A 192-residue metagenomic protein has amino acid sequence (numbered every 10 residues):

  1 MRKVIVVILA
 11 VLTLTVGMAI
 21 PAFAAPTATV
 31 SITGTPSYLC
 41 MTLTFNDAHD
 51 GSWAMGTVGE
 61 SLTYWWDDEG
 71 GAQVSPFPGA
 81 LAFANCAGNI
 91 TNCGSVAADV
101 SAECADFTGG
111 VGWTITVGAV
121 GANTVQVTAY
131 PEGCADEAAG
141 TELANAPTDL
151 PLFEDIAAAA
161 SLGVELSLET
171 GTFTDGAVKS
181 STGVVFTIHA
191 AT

Functional and structural regions predicted by a protein language model:
M1-P26: Sec-dependent, cleavable N-terminal signal peptides
V6-V7, T91-G94, I115-G118, L150-A159: Short, surface-exposed loop and linker segments with low hydrophobicity and enrichment for Pro/Ser/Thr
G17-W66, T116-V125, A160, T172-T192: Short, polar/proline-rich extracytoplasmic segments that appear immediately after membrane translocation
A19, A24, G34, V74-P76 (+3 more regions): Selective for proline/serine-rich intrinsically disordered segments in cytosolic/nuclear regulatory regions
A25-P26, E60-T141, D175-V178, T187-A191: Surface-exposed interaction patch
H49-D50, A54-Q73, A84-A87, N145-P151 (+1 more regions): Short structured motifs
S75-A82, E142-G183, T192: Exposed beta-sheet edge/beta-hairpin loop segments within beta-rich domains
